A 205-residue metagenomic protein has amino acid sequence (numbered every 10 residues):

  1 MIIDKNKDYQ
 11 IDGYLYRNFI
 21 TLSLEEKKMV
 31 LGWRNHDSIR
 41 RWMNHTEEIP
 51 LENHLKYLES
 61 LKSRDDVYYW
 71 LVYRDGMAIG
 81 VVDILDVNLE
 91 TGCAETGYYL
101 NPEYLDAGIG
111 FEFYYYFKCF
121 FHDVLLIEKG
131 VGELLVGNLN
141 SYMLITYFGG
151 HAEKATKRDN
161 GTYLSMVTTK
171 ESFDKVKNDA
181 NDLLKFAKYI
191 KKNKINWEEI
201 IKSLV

Functional and structural regions predicted by a protein language model:
M1-M29, W33-H36, Y69, D75-V205: Acyl-donor (CoA/ACP) binding surface of acyl/acetyltransferases
L24-L31, L51, L55, E59: An amphipathic alpha-helix signature
H36-I39, S63: Short helix-loop boundary/capping segments at the starts of domains
S38-K56: Conserved GNAT-fold acetyl-CoA-binding loop/helix
W42, Y69-W70: Short N-terminal amphipathic alpha-helices
E59-D65: Short loop/turn motifs at secondary-structure junctions and domain boundaries
